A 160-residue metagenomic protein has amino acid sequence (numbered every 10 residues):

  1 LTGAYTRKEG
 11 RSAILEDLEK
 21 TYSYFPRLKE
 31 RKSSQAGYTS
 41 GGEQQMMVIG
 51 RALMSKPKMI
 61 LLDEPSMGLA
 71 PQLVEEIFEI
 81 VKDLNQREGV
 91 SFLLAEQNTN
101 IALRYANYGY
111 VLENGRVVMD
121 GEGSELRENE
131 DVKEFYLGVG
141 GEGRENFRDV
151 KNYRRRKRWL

Functional and structural regions predicted by a protein language model:
L1-E16, Y24-K29, L137-G141: ABC-type ATPase nucleotide-binding domains, specifically the catalytic core motifs of the NBD
Q35-T39, E43: Conserved ABC ATPase signature
A52-L53: ABC ATPase C-loop
K56: Conserved catalytic motifs of ABC-family nucleotide-binding domains
E75-G89: Helical segment within the ABC ATPase nucleotide-binding domain
Y108, D120: Short, glycine/charged-rich "phosphate-handling" switch motifs in NTP-dependent and phosphotransfer domains
G138-L160: ABC ATPase nucleotide-binding domains
